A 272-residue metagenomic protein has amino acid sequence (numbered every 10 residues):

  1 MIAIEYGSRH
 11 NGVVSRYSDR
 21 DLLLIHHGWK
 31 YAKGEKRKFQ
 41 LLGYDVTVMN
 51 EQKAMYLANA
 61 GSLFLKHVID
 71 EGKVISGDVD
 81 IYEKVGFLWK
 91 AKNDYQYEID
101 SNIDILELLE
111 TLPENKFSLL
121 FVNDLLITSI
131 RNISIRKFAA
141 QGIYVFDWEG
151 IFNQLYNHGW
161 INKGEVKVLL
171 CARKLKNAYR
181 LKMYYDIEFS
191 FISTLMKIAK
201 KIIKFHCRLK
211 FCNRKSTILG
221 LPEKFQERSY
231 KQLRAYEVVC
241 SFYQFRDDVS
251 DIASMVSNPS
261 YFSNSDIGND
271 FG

Functional and structural regions predicted by a protein language model:
M1-S18, L23-E71, R246, M255-S260 (+1 more regions): Metal-dependent nucleotidyltransferase catalytic core
Y31-K33, G77, F138: Intrinsically disordered, low-complexity acidic/polar segments
N50, G77-D78, D147: Helix N-cap and loop-to-helix transition residues
E51-Q52, F87-K90, E110-E114: Short acidic, glycine/Ser/Thr-rich loop/turn "cap" segments at secondary-structure junctions
D70, V74-D94: Ordered, amphipathic secondary-structure segments that act as subunit-interaction surfaces in large macromolecular
N93-G272: Conserved nucleotidyltransferase catalytic core and NTase-mimicking acidic/glycine-rich helix/loop elements in nucleic
